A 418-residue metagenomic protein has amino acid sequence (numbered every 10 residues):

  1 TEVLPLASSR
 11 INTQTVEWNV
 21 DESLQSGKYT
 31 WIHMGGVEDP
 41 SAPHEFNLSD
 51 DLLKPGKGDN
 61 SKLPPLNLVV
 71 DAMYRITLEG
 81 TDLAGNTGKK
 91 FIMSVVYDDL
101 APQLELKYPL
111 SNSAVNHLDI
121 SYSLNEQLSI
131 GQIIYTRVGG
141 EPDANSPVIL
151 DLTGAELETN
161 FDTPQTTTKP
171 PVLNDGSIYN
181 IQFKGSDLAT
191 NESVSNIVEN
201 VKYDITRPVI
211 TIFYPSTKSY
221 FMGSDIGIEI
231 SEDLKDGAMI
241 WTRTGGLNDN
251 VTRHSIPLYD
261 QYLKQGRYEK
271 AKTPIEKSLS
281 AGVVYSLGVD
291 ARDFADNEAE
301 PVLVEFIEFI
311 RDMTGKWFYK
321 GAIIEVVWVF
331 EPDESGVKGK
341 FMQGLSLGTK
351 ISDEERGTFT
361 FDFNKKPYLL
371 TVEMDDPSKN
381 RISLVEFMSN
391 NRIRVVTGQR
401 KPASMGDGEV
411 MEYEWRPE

Functional and structural regions predicted by a protein language model:
T1, D82, F91-E105, N196-P208 (+2 more regions): Flexible, low-complexity linkers/stalks enriched in Thr/Pro that connect modular domains
N12-V16, N116-I120, M222-I226: Structural beta-strand segments of beta-rich domains
F46-M73, L83-A84, G154-I178, L188-A189 (+2 more regions): Signal that preferentially marks extracellular ectodomain short beta-strand elements of beta-sandwich modules
N67, V172, I307-F318, V329-E331: N-terminal helix-cap/turn-to-beta initiation motif at the start of protein domains
L78-G80, F183-G185, V289-A291: Conserved structural position at the C-terminal beta-strand of extracellular beta-sandwich adhesion modules
I310-V326, F359, W415: Tryptophan-anchored aromatic micro-motifs
G321-L370: N-terminal glycine/threonine-rich, aromatic-flanked beta-hairpin/loop signature
D353-F363, V396-E418: Edge beta-strand at a domain terminus
